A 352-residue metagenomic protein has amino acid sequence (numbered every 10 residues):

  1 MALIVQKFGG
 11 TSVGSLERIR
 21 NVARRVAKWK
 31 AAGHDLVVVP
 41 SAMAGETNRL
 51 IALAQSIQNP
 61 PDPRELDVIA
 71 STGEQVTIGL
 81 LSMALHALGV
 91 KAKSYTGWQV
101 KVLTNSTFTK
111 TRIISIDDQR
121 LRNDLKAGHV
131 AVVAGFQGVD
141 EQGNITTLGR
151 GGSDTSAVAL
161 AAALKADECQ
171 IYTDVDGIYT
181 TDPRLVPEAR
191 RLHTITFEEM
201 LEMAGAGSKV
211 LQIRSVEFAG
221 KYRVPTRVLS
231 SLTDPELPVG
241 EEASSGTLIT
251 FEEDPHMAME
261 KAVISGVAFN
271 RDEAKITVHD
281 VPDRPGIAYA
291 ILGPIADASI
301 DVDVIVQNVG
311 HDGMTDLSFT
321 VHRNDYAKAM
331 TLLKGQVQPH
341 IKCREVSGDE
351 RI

Functional and structural regions predicted by a protein language model:
M1-V216, N308, T320: Nucleotide/pyrophosphate-binding catalytic subdomain
M43, V175-G177, Y222-T226, S230-P235 (+3 more regions): Glycine-rich beta-alpha junction loops
N48, T104-N105, T180-D182, P238-S245 (+1 more regions): Short Asp/Glu-rich motifs
I57, V239-I352: A conserved regulatory-domain signal marking ACT and ACT-like small-molecule sensing domains and adjacent regulatory
W98-L103, L232-V239: Short linear loop/turn motifs
E168-Y172, T226-V228, D303: Short hydrophobic alpha-helical runs that function as membrane-insertion/retention elements
A219: Acidic-aromatic/histidine active-site loop/patch
